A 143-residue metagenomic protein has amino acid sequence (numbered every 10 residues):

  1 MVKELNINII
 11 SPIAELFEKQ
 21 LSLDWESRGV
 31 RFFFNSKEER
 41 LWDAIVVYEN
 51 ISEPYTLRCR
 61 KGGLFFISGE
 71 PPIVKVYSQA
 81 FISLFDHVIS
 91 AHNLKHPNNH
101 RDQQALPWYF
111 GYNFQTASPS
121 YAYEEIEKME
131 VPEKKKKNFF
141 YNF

Functional and structural regions predicted by a protein language model:
M1-R60, H87: N-terminal pre-catalytic "stem/leader" segment of glycosyltransferase-like enzymes
R40-L41, I51-F143: Catalytic core of nucleotide-activated saccharide and alditol-phosphate transferases
